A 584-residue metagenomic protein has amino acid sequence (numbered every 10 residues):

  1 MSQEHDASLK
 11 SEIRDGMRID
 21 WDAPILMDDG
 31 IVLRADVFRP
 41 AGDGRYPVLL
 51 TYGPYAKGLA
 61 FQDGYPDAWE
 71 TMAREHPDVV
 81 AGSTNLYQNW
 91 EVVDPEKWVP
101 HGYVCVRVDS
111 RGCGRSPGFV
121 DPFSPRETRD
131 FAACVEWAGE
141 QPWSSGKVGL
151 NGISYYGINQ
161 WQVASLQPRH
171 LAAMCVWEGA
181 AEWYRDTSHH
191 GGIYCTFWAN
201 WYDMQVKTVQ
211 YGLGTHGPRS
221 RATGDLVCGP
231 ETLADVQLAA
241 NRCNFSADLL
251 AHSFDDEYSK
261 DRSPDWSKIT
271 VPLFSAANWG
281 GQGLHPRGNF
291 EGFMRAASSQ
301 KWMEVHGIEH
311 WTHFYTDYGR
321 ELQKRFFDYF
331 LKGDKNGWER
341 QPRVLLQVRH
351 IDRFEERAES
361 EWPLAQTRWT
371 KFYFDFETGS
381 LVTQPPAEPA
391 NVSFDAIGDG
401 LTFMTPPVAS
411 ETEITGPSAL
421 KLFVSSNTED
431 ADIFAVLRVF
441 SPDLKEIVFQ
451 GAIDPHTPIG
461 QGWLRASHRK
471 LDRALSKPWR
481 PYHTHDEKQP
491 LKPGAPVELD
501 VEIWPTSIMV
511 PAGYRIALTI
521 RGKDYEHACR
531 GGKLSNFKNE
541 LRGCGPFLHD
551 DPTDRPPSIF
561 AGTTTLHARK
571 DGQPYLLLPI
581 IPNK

Functional and structural regions predicted by a protein language model:
E4-H5, M72, G82, G319-E321 (+1 more regions): Glycine/threonine-rich phosphate-binding loop and adjacent beta-strand/alpha-helix elements that clamp
H5-G44, V48, M404-S410, F423-V424 (+2 more regions): N-terminal cap/lid segment of alpha/beta-hydrolase-fold proteins
G58-Q62, P66-T84, Q88-P95, P100 (+1 more regions): Accessory cap/linker subdomain of secreted extracellular hydrolases
N89-W90, P100, P122-P142: Alpha/beta-hydrolase active-site loop
P95, V99-R115: Conserved alpha/beta-hydrolase
P142-Y155: Alpha/beta-hydrolase fold nucleophile elbow
G157-P168, L422: Short glycine-enriched nucleophile-adjacent loop and the immediately C-terminal alpha-helix near the catalytic center
I269, S275-A277: Short beta-strand/loop motif that positions the catalytic acidic residue of the alpha/beta-hydrolase fold
